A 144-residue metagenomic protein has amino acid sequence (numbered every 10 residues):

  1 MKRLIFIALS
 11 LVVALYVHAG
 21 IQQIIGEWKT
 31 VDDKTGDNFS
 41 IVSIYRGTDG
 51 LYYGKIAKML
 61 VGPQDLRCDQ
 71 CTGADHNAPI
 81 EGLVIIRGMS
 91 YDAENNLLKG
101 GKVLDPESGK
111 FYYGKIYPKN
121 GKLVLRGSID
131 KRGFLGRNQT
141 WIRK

Functional and structural regions predicted by a protein language model:
L4-L15: Sec-dependent N-terminal signal peptides
Y16-E27: N-terminal helix-cap/turn-to-beta initiation motif at the start of protein domains
T30-D105, K110-Y113: Central antiparallel beta-sheet cores of small beta-barrel/beta-sandwich binding domains
Q70-N77, V124-R132: Short aromatic-glycine motifs in intrinsically disordered, low-complexity regions
N120-L123, I129-K144: Edge beta-strand at a domain terminus
